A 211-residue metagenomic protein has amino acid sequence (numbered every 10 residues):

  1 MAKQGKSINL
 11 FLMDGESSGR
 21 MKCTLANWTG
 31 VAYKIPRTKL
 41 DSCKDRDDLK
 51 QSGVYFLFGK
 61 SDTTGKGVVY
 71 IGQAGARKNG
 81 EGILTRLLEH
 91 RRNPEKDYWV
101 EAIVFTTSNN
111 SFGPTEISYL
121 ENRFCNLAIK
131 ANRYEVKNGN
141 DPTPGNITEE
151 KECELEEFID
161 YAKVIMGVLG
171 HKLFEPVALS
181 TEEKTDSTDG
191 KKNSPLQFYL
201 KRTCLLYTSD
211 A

Functional and structural regions predicted by a protein language model:
M1-T85, S111, T115-Y119, R123 (+1 more regions): GIY-YIG nuclease catalytic motif and its immediate N-terminal context
S52, L84-P176: Structure-specific nucleic-acid interaction/processing domains
Y207-A211: Conserved small/polar residues in nucleotide/adenosyl-binding loops
